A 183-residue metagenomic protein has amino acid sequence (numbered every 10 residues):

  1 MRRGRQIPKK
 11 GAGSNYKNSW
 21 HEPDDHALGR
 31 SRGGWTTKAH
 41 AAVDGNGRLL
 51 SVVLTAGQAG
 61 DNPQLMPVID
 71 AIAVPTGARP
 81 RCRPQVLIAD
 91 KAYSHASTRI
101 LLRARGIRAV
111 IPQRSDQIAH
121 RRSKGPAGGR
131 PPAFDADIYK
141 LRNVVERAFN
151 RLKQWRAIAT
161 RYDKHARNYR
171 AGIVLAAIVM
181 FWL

Functional and structural regions predicted by a protein language model:
M1-S31, V43-G45: Active-site- or DNA-interface-adjacent structural scaffold in DNA-acting proteins
P8-Y16, G77-H165: Helix-centered, glycine/charged polyanion-binding patches within enzymatic domains that contact phosphate-containing
T36-H40: Short glycine-rich loop/turn motifs
V53-A78: Active-site beta-loop-alpha junctions of metal-dependent nucleic acid enzymes, especially the RNase H-like/DDE
P67-D70, N150, A177: Generic alpha-helical structural context detector
R167-L183: C-terminal domain-tail junction helix/linker
